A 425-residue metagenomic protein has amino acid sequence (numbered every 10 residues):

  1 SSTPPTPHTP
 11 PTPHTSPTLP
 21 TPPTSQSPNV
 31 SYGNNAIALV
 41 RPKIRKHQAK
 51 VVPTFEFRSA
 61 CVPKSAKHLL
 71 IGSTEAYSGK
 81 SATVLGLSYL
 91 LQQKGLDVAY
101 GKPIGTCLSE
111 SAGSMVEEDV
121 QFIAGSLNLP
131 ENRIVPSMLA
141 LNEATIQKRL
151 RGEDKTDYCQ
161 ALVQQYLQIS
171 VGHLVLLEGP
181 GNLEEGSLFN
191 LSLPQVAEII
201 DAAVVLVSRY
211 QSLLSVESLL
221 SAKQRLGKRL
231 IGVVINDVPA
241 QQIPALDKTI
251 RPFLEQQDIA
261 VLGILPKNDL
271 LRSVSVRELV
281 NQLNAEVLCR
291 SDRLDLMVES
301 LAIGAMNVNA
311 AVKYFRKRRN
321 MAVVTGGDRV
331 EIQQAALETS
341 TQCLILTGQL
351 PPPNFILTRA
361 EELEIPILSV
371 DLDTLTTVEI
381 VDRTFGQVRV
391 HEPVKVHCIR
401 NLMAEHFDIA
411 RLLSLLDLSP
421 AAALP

Functional and structural regions predicted by a protein language model:
S1-S59: Short, C-terminally biased terminal segments at protein or domain edges
L39, F55-S73, Y77-S78, Q92: Extreme N-terminal, non-catalytic leader segments that precede Walker-type/kinase nucleotide-binding cores
P63, Q168-V171, V312-M321, A336-S340: Flexible, charged surface loops at secondary-structure boundaries
H68-L69, D97-A99, Q121, H173-V175 (+7 more regions): Structural motif
G72-S78, A82-T156, Q165-Y166: N-terminal phosphate/diphosphate-binding loop that engages ATP/GTP or pyrophosphate donors across diverse enzyme folds
Q147-F189, P194-E198: Phosphate-binding/switch loop-helix module in NTP-utilizing enzymes
Q164, I259, I264-G326, D382-P425: Non-catalytic interface/targeting segments
P180-I259, D328-V390: Conserved catalytic-core segment of NTP-binding enzymes
